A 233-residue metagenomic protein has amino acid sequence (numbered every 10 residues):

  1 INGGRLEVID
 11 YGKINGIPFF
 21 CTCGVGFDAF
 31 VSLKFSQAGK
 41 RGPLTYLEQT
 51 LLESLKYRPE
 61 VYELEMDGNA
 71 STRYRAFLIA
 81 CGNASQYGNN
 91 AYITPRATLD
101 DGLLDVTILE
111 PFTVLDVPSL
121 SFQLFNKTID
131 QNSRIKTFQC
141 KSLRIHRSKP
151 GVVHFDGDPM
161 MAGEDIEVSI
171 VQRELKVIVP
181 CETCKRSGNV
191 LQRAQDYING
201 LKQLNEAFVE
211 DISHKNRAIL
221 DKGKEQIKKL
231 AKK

Functional and structural regions predicted by a protein language model:
I1-F77: Catalytic core of DAGKc-family lipid kinases
V8-Y11, P59-V61, A76, T94 (+3 more regions): Short, acidic/polar N-cap/turn motifs at the starts of alpha helices
G12, V31, I79, V106 (+2 more regions): A residue-level signal for conserved active-site and pocket-lining positions in enzyme catalytic cores
G24, D28, A80-I93, P159: Glycine-rich phosphate/pyrophosphate-binding beta-alpha loops
D28-V31, R73-Y74, Y87-N90, V114-V117 (+1 more regions): Short acidic/glycine-rich loop or secondary-structure boundary segments that cap or lie
Q37-Y46, P95-D116: Gly/Ser/Thr-rich active-site loops/lids in small-molecule metabolic enzymes that frequently grip phosphoryl groups
R58-E60, R75-F77, D100-D105, Q139-L143: A generic structural signal for short beta-strands and their flanking turns/coil linkers
M66-G68, T98, I108-K233: ATP/nucleoside-binding phosphotransfer catalytic cores, i.e., glycine-rich phosphate-binding loops
